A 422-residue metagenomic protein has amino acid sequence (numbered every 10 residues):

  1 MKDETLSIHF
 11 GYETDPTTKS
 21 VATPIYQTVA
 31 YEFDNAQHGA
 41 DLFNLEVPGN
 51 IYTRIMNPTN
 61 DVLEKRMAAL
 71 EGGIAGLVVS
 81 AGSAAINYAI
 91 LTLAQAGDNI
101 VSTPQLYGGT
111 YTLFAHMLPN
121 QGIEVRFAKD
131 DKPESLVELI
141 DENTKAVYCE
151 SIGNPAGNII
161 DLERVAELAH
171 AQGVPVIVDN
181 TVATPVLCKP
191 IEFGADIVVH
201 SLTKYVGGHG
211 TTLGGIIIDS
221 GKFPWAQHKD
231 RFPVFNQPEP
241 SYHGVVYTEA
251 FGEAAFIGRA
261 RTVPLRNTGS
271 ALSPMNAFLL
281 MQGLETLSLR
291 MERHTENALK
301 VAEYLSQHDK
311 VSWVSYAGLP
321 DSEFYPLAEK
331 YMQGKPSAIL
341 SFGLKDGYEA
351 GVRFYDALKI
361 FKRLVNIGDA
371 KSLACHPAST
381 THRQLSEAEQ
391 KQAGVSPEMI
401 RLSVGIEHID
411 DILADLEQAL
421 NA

Functional and structural regions predicted by a protein language model:
M1-N50: N-terminal glycine-rich, Lys/His-bearing helix-loop that initiates the first secondary-structure elements of many
S7-P16, L77-Q307: Conserved PLP-enzyme active-site core in the AAT-like
I8, I74, A115, V125 (+5 more regions): PLP-dependent enzyme catalytic core of the Aspartate aminotransferase-like
Y12-T14, Q27-F33, G221-K222, L284-T286 (+6 more regions): Glycine-rich beta-alpha junction loops
A30, N35-A84, G109-M117: Conserved N-terminal alpha-helix of the aminotransferase class I/II PLP-enzyme fold
G72, N143, K310-W313, I360 (+1 more regions): Glycine-centered tight turns that cap/initiate beta-strands
T268-A271, M275-A277, Q282, T286 (+3 more regions): Conserved small-domain helix->loop->beta segment predominantly found in fold-type I
